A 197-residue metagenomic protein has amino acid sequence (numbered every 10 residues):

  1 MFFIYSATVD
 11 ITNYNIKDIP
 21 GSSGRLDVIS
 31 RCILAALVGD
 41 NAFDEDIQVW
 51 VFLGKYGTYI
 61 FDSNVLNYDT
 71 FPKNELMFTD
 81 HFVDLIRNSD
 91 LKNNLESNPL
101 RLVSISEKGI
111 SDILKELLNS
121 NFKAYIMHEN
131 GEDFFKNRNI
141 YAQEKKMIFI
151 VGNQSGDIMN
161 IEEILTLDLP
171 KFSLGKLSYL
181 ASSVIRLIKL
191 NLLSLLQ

Functional and structural regions predicted by a protein language model:
M1-Q197: Post-transcriptional modification and biogenesis factors for structured RNAs of the translation apparatus
